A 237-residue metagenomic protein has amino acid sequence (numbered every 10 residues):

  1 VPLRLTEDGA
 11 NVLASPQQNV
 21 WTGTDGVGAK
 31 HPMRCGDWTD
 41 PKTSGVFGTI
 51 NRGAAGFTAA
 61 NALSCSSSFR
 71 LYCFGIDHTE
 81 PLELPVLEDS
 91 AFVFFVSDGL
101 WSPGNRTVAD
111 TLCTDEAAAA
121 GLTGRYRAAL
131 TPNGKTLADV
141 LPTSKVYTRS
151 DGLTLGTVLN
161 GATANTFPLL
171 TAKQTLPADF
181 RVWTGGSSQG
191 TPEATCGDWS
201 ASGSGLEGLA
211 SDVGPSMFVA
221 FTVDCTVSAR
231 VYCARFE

Functional and structural regions predicted by a protein language model:
V1-E237: Secreted/extracellular ectodomain signature
